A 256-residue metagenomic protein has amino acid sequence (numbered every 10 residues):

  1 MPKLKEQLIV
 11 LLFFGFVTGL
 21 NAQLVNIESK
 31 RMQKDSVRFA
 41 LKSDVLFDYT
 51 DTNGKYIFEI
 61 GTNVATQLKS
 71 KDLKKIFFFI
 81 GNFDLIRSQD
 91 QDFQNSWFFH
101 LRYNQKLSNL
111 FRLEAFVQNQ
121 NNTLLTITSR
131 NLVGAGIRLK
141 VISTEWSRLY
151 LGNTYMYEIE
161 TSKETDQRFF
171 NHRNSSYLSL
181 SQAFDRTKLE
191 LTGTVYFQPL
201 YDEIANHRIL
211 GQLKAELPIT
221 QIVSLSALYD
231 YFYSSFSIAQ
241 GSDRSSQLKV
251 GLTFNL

Functional and structural regions predicted by a protein language model:
M1-S36, L256: Cleavable N-terminal export/targeting peptides
R31-D51, K74-F79, L191: Transmembrane beta-strand segments of Gram-negative outer membrane beta-barrel proteins
S43, I60-V64, F99-L101, A135 (+4 more regions): Membrane-embedded beta-strands of outer-membrane beta-barrel proteins, especially the hydrophobic/small aromatic
S43-Y49, F79-L85, A115-N119, A135 (+4 more regions): Transmembrane beta-barrel strands of outer-membrane/channel proteins
Y49-E59, R87-N95, N121-S129, K163-T165 (+2 more regions): Solvent-exposed loop/turn segments connecting transmembrane beta-strands in outer-membrane beta-barrel proteins
T66-S70, Q105, L139-V141, Y157 (+3 more regions): Residue-level signature of outer-membrane beta-barrel architecture
S70-F79, L110-L113, E145-L149, A183-L191 (+2 more regions): Repeated loop/turn-to-beta-strand initiation elements of outer-membrane beta-barrel proteins
R244-L256: Outer-membrane beta-barrel "beta-signal"
